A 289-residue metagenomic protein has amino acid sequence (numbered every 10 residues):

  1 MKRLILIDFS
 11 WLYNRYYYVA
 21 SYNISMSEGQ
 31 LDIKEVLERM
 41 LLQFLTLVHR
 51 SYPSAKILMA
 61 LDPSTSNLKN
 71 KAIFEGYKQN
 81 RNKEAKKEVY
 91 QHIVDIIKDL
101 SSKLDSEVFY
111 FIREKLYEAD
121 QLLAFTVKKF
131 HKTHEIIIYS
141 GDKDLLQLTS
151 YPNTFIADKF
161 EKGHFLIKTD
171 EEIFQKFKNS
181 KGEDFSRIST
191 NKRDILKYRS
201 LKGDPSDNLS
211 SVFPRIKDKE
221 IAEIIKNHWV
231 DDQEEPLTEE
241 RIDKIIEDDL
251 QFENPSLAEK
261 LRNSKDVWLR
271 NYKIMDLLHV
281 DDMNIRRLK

Functional and structural regions predicted by a protein language model:
M1-K2, K289: Short, Lys/Arg-enriched, disordered terminal segments
K2-E135, Q147-I167, D276, D281: Noncatalytic, basic helical substrate-engagement surface that gates or grips nucleic-acid strands
T46-P63, G76-R81, A85, S106-F111 (+3 more regions): Non-catalytic nucleic-acid-binding/docking modules located in mid-to-C-terminal regions of nucleic-acid enzymes
I138-D142: Conserved RecA-like ASCE P-loop NTPase motor core of nucleic-acid helicases/translocases
